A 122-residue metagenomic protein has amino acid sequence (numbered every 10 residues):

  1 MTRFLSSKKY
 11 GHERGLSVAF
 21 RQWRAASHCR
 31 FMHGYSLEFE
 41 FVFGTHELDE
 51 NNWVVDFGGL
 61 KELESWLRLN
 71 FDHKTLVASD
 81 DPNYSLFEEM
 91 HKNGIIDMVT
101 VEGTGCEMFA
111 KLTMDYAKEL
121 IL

Functional and structural regions predicted by a protein language model:
M1-L122: Charge-rich, low-complexity N-terminal segments
